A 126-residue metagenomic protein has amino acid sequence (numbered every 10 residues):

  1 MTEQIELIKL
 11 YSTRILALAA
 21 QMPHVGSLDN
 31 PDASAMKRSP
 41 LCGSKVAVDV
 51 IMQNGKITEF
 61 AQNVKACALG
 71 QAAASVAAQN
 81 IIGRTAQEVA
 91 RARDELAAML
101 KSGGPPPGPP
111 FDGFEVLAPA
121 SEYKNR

Functional and structural regions predicted by a protein language model:
M1-G26, R84-R126: C-terminal binding/interaction regions
L18-V64: Structured beta-strand/loop patches that form or line metal/cofactor-binding pockets in enzymes
A35, E59-A66, E115-N125: A short glycine/serine-rich beta->alpha loop
V46-A47, A78-Q79, E88-R91: Short, surface-exposed, polar/charged, turn-prone segments marking secondary-structure boundaries
L69-G70: Hydrophobic alpha-helical segments that drive targeting, anchoring, or assembly
A73-T85: Alpha-helical support elements that line or immediately flank enzyme active sites and cofactor-binding pockets
